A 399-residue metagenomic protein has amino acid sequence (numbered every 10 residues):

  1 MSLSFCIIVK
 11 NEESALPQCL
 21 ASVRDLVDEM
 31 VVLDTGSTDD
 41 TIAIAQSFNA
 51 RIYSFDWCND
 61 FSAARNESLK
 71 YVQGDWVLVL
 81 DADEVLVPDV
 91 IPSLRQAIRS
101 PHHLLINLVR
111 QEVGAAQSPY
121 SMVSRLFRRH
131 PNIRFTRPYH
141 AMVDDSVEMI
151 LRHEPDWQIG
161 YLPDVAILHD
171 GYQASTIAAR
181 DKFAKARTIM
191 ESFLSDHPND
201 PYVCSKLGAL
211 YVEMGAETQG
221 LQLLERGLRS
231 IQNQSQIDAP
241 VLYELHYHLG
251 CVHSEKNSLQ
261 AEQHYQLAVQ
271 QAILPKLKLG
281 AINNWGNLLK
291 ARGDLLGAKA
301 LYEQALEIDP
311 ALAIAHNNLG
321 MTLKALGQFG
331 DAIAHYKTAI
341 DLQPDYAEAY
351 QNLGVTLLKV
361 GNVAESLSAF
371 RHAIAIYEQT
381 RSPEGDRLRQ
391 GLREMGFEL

Functional and structural regions predicted by a protein language model:
D34-Q46, W57: A conserved acidic beta->alpha catalytic loop
L69, L86-G215, Q219-Q222: Catalytic-site signature of metal-activated, phosphate-bearing donor transferases, centered on the GT-A/GT-A-like
V77: Short aromatic/hydrophobic "clamp" motif used to bind/position activated sugar donors
F193-D196, L228-E244, Q270-L279, E378-T380: Flexible helix-coil transition and linker loops at the boundaries of alpha-helical arrays
P201-Y202, S235, Y243, P275-L279 (+5 more regions): Helix-start (N-cap) detector for alpha-helical repeat units in TPR-like alpha-solenoids, especially tetratricopeptide
S205-A209, E244-S254, L279-K290, I314-A325 (+1 more regions): Conserved alpha-helical positions within TPR/SEL1-like repeat arrays
E213, S254-E255, A291, A325 (+2 more regions): Register position in tetratricopeptide repeats
